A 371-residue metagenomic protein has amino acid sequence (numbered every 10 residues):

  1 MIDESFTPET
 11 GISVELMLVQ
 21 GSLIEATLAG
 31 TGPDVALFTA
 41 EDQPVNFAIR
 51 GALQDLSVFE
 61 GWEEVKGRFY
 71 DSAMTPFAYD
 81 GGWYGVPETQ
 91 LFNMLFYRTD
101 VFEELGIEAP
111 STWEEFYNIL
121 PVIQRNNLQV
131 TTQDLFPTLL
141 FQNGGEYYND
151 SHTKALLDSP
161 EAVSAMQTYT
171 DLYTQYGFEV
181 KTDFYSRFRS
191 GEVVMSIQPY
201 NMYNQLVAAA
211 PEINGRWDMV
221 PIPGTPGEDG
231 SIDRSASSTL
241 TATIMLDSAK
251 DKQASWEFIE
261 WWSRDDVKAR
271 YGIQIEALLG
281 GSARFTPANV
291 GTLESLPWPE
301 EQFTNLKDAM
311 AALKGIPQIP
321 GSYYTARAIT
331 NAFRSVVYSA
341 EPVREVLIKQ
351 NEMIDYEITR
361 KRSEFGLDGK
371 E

Functional and structural regions predicted by a protein language model:
M1-G11, I329, L347: Short, polar/charged alpha-helical segment
E4-S72, P76, D100-S111, V194-M195 (+2 more regions): Extracytoplasmic "Venus flytrap"/periplasmic binding protein-like
M17-E25, W113-Y117, F178-S190: Short helix-initiation/N-cap motifs at beta->coil->alpha
E41-M94, Y117, N214-P223, E228-G230 (+2 more regions): Hinge/lid segment of periplasmic solute-binding proteins
Y79-E88, N93, E114-A155, E161-A162 (+1 more regions): Extracytoplasmic/periplasmic solute-binding protein
L120-V122, S151-K181, I222-T225: Glycine-centered hinge/linker elements that transmit conformational signals in sensory and ligand-binding systems
D171-Q175, A209-A283, A311-G315, N331: Extracytoplasmic/periplasmic substrate-recognition and gating elements
V220-G224, I273-N331, S335, G366-E371: Long, aromatic- and glycine/proline-rich binding clefts that accommodate carbohydrate-like moieties
